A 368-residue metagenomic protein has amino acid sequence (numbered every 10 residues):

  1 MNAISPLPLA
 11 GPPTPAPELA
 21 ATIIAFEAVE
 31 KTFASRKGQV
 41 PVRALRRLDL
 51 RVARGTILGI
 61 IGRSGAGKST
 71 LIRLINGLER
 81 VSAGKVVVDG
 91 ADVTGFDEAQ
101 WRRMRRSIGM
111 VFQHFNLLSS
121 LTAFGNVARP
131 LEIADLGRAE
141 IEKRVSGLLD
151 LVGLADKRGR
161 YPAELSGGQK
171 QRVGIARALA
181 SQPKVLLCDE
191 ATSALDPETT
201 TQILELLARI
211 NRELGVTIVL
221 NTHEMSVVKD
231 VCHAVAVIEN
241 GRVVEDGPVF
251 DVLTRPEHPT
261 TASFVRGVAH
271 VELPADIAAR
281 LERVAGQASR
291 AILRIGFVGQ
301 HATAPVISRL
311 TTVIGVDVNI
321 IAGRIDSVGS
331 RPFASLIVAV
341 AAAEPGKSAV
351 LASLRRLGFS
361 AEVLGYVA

Functional and structural regions predicted by a protein language model:
Q39-V40, V93-G109, I133-R138, V252-P256: ABC ATPase NBD coupling module
I61-R63: The feature captures the beta-strand-to-loop junction immediately N-terminal to the Walker
N76: Helix-to-loop junction immediately C-terminal to a conserved catalytic motif
A91-D92, A128, E132, A139-D156: Conserved ABC ATPase "signature" region
L121-R129: Short coil-to-helix segment of the ABC ATPase nucleotide-binding domain corresponding to the Q-loop/switch region
R160-A163, A180-S181: Conserved signature/switch motifs of ABC ATPase nucleotide-binding domains
V228-D230: A short, surface-exposed alpha-helical micro-motif characterized by mixed small hydrophobic and charged/polar residues
